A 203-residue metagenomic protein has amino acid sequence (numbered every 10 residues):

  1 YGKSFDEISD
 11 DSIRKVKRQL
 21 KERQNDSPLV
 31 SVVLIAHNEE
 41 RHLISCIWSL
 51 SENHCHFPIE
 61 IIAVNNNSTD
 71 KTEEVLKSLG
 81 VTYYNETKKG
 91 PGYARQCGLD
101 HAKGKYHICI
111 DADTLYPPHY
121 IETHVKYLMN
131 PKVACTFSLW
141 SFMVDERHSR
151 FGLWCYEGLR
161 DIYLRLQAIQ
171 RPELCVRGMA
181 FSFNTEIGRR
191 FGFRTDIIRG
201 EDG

Functional and structural regions predicted by a protein language model:
Y1-S49: N-proximal low-complexity "stem/linker" segments adjacent to membrane-targeting elements
W48-P58: Short, acidic, metal-binding catalytic loop of nucleotide-sugar glycosyltransferases
N65-E73: A conserved acidic beta->alpha catalytic loop
E86-A102: Glycine-rich, basic loop-to-helix element that forms the pyrophosphate-binding segment of sugar-nucleotide handling
H107: Short aromatic/hydrophobic "clamp" motif used to bind/position activated sugar donors
H119-R150: Conserved donor NDP-sugar-binding/catalytic core segment of glycosyltransferases
S138-V144, G152-L174: Short, flexible, basic/aromatic active-site loop/helix in glycosyltransferases
R199-G203: Acidic donor-binding loop at a coil-to-helix junction in glycosyltransferase catalytic cores that engages
